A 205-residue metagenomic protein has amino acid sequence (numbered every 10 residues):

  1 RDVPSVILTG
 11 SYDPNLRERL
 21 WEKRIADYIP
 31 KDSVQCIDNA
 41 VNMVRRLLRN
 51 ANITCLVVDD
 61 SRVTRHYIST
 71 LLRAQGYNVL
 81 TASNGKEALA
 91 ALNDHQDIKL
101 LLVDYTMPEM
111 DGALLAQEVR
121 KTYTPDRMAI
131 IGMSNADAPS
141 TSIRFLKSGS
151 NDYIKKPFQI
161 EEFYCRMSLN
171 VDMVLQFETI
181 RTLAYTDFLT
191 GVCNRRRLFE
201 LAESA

Functional and structural regions predicted by a protein language model:
T9, V103-D104, S134: Active-site residues of response regulator receiver
N15, D32-M43, F158-M167: C-terminal output helix
N15, R62-L80: Two-component/phosphorelay signaling modules centered on CheY-like receiver
T81-L100: Acidic, metal-coordinating helix/loop segments flanking the phosphotransfer/catalytic sites of two-component signaling
M107: Receiver (REC) domain active-site loop signature in two-component systems and cognate sites in sensor histidine kinases
R181-E200: Conserved nucleotide-binding and Mg2+-coordinating catalytic segments in signaling enzymes
